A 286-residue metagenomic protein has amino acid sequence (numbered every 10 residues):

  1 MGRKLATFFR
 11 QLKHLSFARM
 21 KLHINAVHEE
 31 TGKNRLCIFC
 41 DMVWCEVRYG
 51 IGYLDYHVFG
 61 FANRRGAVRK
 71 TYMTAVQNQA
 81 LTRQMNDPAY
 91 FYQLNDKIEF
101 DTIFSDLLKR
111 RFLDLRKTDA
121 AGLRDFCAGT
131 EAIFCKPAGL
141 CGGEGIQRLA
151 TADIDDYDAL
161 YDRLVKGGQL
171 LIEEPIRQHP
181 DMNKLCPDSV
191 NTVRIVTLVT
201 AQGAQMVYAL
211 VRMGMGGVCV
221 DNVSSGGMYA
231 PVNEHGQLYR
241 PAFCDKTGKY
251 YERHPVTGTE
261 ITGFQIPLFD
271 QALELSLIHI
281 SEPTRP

Functional and structural regions predicted by a protein language model:
M1, D96, F100, D156 (+2 more regions): Alpha-helical structural motif
M1-H28, G168-R194: N-terminal start-of-domain structural block
F8-A128, C141: Conserved N-proximal alpha/beta basic substrate-recognition cap immediately N-terminal to, or forming the N-lobe
N78-N95, C141-Y157, G227, V232-G258: N-terminal short leaders/motifs
R83-V193, L198-Q202: Active-site nucleotide/adenylate-binding loops and adjacent lid/helix of ATP-dependent enzymes
L113-K117, D270-L277: Short, motif-level signal for alpha-helix interfacial/capping segments enriched in acidic residues and aromatics/proline
C186, V190-E274: ATP-dependent carboxylate/phosphate-activation module, predominantly the ATP-grasp catalytic core and closely related
L275-P286: Residue-level detector of conserved catalytic or cofactor/ligand-binding positions in enzyme active sites
